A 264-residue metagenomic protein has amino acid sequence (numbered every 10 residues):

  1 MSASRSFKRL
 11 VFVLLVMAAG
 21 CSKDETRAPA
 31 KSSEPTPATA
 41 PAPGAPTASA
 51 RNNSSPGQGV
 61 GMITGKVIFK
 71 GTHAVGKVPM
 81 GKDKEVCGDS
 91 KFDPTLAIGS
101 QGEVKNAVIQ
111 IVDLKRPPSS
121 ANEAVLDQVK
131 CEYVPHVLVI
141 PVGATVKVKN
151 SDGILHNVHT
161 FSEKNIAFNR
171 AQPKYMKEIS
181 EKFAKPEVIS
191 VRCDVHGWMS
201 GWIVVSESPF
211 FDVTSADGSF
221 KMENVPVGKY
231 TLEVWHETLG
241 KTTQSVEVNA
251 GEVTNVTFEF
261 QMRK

Functional and structural regions predicted by a protein language model:
M1-A19: Sec-dependent bacterial lipoprotein signal peptides
C21-K264: Extracytoplasmic copper-binding redox domains, predominantly the cupredoxin/blue-copper superfamily
